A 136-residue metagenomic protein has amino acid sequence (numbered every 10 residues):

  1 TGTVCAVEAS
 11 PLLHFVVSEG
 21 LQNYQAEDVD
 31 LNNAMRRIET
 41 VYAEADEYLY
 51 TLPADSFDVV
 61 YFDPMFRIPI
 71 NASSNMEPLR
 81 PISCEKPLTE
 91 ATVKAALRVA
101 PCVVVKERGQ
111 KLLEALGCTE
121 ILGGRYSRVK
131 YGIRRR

Functional and structural regions predicted by a protein language model:
T1-V4: Conserved S-adenosyl-L-methionine
V7-V59: S-adenosyl-L-methionine
P11, E47, F66-R67, N71 (+1 more regions): Short, glycine/acidic-enriched loop or turn micro-motifs at the edges of active sites
S18, P53-A54, A72-N75, L116-C118: Short amphipathic alpha-helical segments
N23, M76-R80, I121: Glycine-rich, phosphate-binding/catalytic loops in enzymes
P64-T92: Mobile active-site "lid"/loop adjacent to the S-adenosyl-L-methionine
T89-R135: Conserved Class I SAM-dependent methyltransferase catalytic core
